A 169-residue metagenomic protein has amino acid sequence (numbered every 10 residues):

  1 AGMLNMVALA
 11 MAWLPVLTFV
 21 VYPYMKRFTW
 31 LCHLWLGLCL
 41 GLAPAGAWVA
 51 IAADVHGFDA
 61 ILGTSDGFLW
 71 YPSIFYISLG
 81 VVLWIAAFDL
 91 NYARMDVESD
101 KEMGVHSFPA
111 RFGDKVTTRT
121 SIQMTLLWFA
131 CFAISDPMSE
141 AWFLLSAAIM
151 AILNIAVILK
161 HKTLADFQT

Functional and structural regions predicted by a protein language model:
A1, V81-F132, A165-Q168: Solvent-exposed interhelical
A1-I61, Y76, V157-K162: Intramembrane alpha-helical segments
V7, F28, A53-F58, R94 (+4 more regions): Membrane-interface elements of multi-pass transporters and channels
V7, F28-T29, P72-Y76, F88 (+2 more regions): Short alpha-helical transmembrane interface motifs in multi-pass membrane proteins
A10-V21, W35-L42, F75-L79, L83 (+2 more regions): Lipid-exposed faces of alpha-helical membrane segments in multi-pass integral membrane proteins
A45, H56-D59, W70-F75, A86 (+2 more regions): Short, structured loop/turn "capping" segments at alpha-beta junctions
H56-S78, P137-F143: Juxtamembrane helix-entry segments on the extracytoplasmic side of multipass membrane proteins
V116, L127, A133-T169: Extended hydrophobic alpha-helices typical of membrane-associated regions
